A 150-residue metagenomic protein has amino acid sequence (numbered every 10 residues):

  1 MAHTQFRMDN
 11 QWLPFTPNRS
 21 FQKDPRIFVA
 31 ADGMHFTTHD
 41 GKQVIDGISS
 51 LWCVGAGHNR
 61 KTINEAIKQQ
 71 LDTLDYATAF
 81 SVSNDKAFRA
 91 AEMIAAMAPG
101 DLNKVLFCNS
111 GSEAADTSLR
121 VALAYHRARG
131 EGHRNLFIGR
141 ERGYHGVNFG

Functional and structural regions predicted by a protein language model:
M1-H35: Active-site-adjacent loop/helix segments that line or gate small-molecule/cofactor pockets in enzymes
F6-M8, L13-T16, D85-K86, D116-L119 (+1 more regions): A short linear-motif detector with a strong N-terminal bias
M34, S112, R142: Active-site metal-binding loops of divalent metal-dependent hydrolases
T38-H39: Short, acidic, Ser/Thr-enriched surface-loop or helix-capping motifs
Q43-G132, I138: Glycine-rich loop-to-alpha-helix module at the N-terminal edge of alpha/beta enzyme cores
I138-G150: Substrate-binding/gating loop at the entrance of the active-site cleft, primarily in PLP-dependent aminotransferase-like
